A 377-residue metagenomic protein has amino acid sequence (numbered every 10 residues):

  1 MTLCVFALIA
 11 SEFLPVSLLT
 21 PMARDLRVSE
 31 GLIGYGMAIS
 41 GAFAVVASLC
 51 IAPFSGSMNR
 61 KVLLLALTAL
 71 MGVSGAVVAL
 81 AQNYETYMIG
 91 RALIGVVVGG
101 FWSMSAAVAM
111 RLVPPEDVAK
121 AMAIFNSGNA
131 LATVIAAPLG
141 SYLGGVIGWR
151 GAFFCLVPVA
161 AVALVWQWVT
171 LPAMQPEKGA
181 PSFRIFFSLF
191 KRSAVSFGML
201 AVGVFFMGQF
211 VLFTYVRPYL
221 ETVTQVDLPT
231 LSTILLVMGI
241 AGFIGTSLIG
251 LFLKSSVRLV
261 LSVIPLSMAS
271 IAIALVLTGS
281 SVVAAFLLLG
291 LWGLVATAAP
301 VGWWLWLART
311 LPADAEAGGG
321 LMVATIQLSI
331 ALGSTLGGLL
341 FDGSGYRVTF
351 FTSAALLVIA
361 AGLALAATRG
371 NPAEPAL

Functional and structural regions predicted by a protein language model:
V46-E85: Conserved MFS/SLC helix-loop-helix module at the cytosolic interface between two early adjacent transmembrane helices
A47-N59, G245-V257, F341: Helix-to-loop junctions at the C-terminal end of transmembrane segments in multipass secondary transporters
L63-A76, L259-A274, A354: Structural signature of the two symmetry-related core transmembrane helices
S74, E85-I94, V283-L291: Paired small-residue
Y84-T86, P115-D117, A123-V169: Helix-loop-helix hairpin linking two adjacent transmembrane segments in secondary transporters
G90-G128: Cytoplasmic helix-loop-helix junction between adjacent transmembrane helices in 12-TM secondary transporters
L259-W303: C-terminal transmembrane helical hairpin of 12-TM major facilitator-type secondary transporters
T310-Y346, T352-S353: A late C-terminal transmembrane helix in Major Facilitator Superfamily
